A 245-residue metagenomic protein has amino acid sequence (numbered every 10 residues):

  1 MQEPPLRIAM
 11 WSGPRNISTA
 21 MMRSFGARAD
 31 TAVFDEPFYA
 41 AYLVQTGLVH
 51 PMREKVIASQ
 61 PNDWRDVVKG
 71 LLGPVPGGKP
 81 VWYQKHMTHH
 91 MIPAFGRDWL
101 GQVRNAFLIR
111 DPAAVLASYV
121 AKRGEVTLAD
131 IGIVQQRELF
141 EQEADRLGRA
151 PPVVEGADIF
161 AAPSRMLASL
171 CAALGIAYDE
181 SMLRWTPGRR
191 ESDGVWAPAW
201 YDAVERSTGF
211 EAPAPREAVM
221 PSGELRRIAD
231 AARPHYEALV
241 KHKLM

Functional and structural regions predicted by a protein language model:
M1-G77: PAPS-dependent sulfotransferase catalytic core
M1-I8, A177-M245: PAPS-dependent sulfotransferases, especially Golgi type II membrane carbohydrate sulfotransferases
R7-A9, P80-Y83, A150: Residue-level preference for the first positions of well-ordered beta-strands
A41-L43, V115, G188: Generic structural signal for helix capping and beta-alpha/helix-loop junctions
R53-I109: A basic- and aromatic-enriched beta-loop-alpha substructure that forms the phosphate/nucleotide- and DNA/RNA-contacting
R53-P61, T127-I131, A199-G209: A polyampholytic, Gly/Pro-enriched intrinsically disordered region
S59-V67, M87-T88, L128-Q135, A162 (+1 more regions): Soluble or luminal CAZymes and related metallo-dependent hydrolases
Q84-S181, Y201: PAPS-dependent sulfotransferase catalytic domain
